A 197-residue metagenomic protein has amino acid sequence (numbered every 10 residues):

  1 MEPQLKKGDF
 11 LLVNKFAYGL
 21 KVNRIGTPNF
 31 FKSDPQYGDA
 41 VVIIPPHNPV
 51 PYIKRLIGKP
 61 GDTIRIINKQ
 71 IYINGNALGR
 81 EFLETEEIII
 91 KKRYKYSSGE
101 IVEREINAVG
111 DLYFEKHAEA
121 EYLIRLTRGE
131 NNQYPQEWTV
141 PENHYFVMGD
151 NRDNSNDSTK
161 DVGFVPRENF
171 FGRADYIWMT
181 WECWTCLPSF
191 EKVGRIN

Functional and structural regions predicted by a protein language model:
P3-N197: Soluble "head" domains of membrane/secretory-pathway proteins
